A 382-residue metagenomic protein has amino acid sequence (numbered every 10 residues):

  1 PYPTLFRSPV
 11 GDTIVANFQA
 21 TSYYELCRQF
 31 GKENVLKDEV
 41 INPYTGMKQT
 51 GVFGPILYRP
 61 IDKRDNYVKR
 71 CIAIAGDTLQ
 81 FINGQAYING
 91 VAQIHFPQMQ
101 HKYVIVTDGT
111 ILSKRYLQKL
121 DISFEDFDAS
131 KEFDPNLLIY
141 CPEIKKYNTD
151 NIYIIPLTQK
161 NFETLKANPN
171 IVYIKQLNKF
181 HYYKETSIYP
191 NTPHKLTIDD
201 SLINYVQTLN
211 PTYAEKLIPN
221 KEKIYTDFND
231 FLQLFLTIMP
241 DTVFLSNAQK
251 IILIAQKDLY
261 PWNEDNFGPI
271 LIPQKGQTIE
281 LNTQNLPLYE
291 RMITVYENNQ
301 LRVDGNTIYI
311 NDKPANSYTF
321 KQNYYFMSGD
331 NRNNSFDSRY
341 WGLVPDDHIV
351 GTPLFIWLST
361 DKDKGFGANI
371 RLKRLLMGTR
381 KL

Functional and structural regions predicted by a protein language model:
P1-L382: Extended hydrophobic leader/signal-anchor segments used for secretion and membrane insertion
